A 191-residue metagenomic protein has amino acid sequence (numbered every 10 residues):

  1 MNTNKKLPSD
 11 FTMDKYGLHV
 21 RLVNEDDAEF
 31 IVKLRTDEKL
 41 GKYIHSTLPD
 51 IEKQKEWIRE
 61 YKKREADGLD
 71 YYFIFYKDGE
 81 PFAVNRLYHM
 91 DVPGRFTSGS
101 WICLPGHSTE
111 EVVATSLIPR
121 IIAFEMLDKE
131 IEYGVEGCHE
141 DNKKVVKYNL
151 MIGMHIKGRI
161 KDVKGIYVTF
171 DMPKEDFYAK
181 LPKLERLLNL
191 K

Functional and structural regions predicted by a protein language model:
M1-D26, L40, Y178-K191: Conserved N-terminal entry element of GNAT/NAT acetyltransferase domains
I31, S98, N149: Hydrophobic pocket/interface hotspot
K39-R59: Conserved GNAT-fold acetyl-CoA-binding loop/helix
E52-R95: Acetyl-CoA-dependent GNAT
Y88, P93-P105, G137: Conserved acetyl-CoA binding element of GNAT-fold acetyltransferases
T109-F124, K147, M151: Conserved acetyl-CoA-binding loop-helix of GNAT-fold acetyltransferases
G134-V146, V163: Conserved beta-strand-loop-alpha-helix junction that forms the acyl-donor binding cleft
G137, G153-F170: Conserved catalytic-core motifs of GNAT/GCN5-like acyltransferases
